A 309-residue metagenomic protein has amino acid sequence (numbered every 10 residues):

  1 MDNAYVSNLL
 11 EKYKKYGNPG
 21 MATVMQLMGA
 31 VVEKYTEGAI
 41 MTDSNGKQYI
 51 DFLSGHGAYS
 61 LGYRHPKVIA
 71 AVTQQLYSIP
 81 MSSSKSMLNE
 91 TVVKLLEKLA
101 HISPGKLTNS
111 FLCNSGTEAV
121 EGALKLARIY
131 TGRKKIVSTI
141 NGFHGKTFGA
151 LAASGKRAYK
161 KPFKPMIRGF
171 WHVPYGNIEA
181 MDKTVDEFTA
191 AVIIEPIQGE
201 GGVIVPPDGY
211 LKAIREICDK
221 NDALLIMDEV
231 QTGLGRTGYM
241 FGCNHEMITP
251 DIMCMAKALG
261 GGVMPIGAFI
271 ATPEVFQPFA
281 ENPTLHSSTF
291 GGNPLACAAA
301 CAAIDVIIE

Functional and structural regions predicted by a protein language model:
M1-E309: Conserved N-terminal phosphate-binding loop of PLP-dependent enzymes in the Aspartate aminotransferase
